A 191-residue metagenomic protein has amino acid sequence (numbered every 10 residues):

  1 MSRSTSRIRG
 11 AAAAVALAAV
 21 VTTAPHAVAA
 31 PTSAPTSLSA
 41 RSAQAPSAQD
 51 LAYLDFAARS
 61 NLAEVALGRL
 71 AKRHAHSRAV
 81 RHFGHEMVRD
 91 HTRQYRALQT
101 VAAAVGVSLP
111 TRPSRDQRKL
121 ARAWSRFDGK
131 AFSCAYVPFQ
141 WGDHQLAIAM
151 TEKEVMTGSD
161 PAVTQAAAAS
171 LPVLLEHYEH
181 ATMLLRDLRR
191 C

Functional and structural regions predicted by a protein language model:
S2-C191: His/Met- and acidic-residue-enriched segments that coordinate or traffic transition-metal cofactors and support
